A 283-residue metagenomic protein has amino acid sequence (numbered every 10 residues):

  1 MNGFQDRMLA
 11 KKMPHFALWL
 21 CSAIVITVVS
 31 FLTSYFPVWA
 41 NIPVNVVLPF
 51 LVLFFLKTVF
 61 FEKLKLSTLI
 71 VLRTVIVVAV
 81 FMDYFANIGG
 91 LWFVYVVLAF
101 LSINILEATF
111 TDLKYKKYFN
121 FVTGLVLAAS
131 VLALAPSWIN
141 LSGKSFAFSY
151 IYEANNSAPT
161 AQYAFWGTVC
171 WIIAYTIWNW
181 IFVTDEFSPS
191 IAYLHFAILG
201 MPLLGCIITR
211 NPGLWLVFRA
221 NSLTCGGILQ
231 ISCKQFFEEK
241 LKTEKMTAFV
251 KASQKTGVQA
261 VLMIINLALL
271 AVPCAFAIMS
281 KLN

Functional and structural regions predicted by a protein language model:
M1, A128, V250-K251: Charge-rich, low-complexity amphipathic helices in intrinsically disordered tails/linkers adjacent to domains
M1-F121, K242-M246, A260-N283: N-terminal topogenic module of multi-pass integral membrane proteins
V28-L32, W178, A252: Generic hydrophobic, helix-prone segments enriched in Leu/Val/Ile
V44-F54, A197-M201, S222-S232: Hydrophobic cores of alpha-helical transmembrane segments in multi-pass integral membrane proteins
V71-F81, F121-A133, G226-Q230: Small-residue-rich segments of transmembrane alpha-helices in multi-pass membrane proteins, especially helix faces
F93-L223: Generic multipass alpha-helical transmembrane bundles of integral membrane proteins
I208-N283: C-terminal transmembrane helix-loop-helix hairpin of multi-pass membrane proteins
